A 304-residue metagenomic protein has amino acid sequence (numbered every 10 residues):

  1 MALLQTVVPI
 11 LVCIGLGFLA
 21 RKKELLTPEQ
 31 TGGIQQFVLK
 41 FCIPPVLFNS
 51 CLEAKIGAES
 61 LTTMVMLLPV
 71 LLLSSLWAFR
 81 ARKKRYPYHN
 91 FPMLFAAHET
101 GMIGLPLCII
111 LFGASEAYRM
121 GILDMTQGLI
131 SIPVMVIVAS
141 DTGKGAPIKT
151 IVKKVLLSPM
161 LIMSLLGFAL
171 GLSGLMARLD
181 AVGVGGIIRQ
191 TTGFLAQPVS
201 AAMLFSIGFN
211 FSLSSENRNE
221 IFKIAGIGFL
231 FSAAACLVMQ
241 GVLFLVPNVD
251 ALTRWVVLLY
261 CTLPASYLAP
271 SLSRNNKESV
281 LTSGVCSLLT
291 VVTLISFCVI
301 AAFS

Functional and structural regions predicted by a protein language model:
M1-S304: Alpha-helical transmembrane segments of multi-pass small-molecule/ion transporters
